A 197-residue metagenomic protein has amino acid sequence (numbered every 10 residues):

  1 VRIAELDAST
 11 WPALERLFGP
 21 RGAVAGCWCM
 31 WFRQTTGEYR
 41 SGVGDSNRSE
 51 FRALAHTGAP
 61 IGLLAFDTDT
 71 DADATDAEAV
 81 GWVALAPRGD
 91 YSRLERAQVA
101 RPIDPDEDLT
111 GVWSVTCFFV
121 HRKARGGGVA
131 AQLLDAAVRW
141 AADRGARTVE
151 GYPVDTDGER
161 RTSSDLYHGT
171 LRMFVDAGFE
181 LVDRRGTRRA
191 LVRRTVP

Functional and structural regions predicted by a protein language model:
V1, P12-R16, T35-S46, A53-L54 (+5 more regions): Charge-dense, helix-prone N-terminal extensions
V1-R33: Conserved N-terminal entry element of GNAT/NAT acetyltransferase domains
L14, P60-V83: Conserved beta-hairpin
A25, G37-L64, R88-L94, S114: A short helix-loop-beta-strand connector motif used in the catalytic cores of GNAT acetyltransferases and, in some
A53-T57, D76-H121, R125, R161-H168 (+1 more regions): Conserved acyl-donor/pantetheine-binding loop and adjacent beta-alpha core of acyl/acetyltransferases and related
V115, V149-G151: Conserved hydrophobic beta-strand within the GNAT/NAT acetyltransferase core sheet that lines the active-site cleft
V115-V120, G126-D143: Conserved acetyl-CoA-binding loop-helix of GNAT-fold acetyltransferases
A142-R147, D155-R184: Conserved active-site alpha-helix within GNAT-family acetyltransferase domains
